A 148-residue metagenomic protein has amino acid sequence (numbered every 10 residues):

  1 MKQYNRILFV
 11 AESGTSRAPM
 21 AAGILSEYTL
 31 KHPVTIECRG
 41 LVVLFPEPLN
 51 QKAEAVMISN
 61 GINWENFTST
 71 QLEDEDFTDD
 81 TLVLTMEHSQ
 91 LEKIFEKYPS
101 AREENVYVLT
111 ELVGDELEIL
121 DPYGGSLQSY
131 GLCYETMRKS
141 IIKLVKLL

Functional and structural regions predicted by a protein language model:
M1-D79, L147: Conserved active-site segments centered on acidic
S13, E87-H88: Short secondary-structure boundary segments
L82, H88-L148: Phosphate-binding/catalytic loops
